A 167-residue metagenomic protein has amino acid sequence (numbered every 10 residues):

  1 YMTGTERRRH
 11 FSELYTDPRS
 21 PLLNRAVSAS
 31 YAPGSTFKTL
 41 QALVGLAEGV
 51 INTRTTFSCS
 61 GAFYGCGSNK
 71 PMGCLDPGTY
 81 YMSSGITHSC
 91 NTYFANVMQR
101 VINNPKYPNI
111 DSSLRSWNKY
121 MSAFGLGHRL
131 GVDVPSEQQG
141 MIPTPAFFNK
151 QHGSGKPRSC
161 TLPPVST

Functional and structural regions predicted by a protein language model:
Y1-T36, L40-T167: Beta-lactam-recognizing serine transpeptidase/beta-lactamase-like catalytic domain environment
